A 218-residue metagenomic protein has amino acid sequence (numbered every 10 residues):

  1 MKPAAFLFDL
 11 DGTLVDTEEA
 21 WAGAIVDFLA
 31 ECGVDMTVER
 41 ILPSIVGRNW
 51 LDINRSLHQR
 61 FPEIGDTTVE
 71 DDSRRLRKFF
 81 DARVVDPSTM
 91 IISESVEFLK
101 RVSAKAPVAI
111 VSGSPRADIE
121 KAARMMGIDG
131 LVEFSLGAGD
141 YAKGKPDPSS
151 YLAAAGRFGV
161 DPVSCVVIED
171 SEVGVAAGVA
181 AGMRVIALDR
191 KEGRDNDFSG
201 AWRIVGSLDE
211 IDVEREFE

Functional and structural regions predicted by a protein language model:
M1-A4, K100, R116-E218: Asp-based, Mg2+/Mn2+-dependent phosphohydrolase catalytic module
M1-P43: Active-site neighborhood of HAD-like aspartate-dependent phosphohydrolases
L14, I91, V108, K143 (+1 more regions): Conserved SAM-binding loop
A20, I45-R48, R75, M90-E94 (+3 more regions): Short beta->alpha linker loops
E31-F61: Alpha-helical substrate-recognition element adjacent to the catalytic core
V34-M36, E63-I64, I128, G159-V160: Helix N-cap/coil-helix junction residues
L57-E97: Metal-dependent phosphoesterase signature
A82-I110, R116, E120: Short, acidic loop-to-helix structural element flanking the phosphoryl-transfer center in phosphate-processing enzymes
